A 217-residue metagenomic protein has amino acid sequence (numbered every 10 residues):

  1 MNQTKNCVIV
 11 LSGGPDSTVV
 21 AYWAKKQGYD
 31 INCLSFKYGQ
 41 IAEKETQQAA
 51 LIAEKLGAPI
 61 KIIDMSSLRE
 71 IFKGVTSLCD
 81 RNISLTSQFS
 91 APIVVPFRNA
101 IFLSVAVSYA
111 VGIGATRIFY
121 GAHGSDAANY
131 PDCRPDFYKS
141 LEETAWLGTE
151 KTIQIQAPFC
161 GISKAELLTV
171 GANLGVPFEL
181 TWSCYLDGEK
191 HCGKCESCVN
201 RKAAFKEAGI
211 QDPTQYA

Functional and structural regions predicted by a protein language model:
M1-G175: ATP-dependent adenylation/nucleotidyltransferase module used to activate substrates
S104, W182-A203: Local cysteine-cluster metal-coordination motifs and their immediate loop/turn environment, predominantly Fe-S cluster
D126, F205-K206: Glycine-rich nucleotide phosphate-binding loop and flanking beta-alpha elements of Rossmann-like dinucleotide-binding
T149, K206-G209: Short amphipathic alpha-helical interaction/hinge segments
V170-N173, F178-D187: Short, intrinsically disordered, charge-biased short linear motifs at domain edges
D187-G188, A208-A217: Short cysteine/histidine-rich metal-coordination sites, predominantly Zn2+-binding motifs
